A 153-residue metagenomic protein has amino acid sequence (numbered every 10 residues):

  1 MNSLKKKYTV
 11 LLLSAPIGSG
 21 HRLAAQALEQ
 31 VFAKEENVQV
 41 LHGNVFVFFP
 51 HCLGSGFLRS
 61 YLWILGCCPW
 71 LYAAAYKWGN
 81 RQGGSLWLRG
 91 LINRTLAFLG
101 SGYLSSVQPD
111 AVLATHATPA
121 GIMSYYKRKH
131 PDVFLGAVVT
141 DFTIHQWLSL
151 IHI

Functional and structural regions predicted by a protein language model:
K5-V10: Extreme N-terminal starter segment of soluble prokaryotic enzymes
A15, V45, T140: Cofactor-binding loop segments of dinucleotide-utilizing enzymes, especially the Rossmann-like FAD- and NAD(P)+-binding
A15-A24: A short, glycine/small-residue-rich beta-strand->loop->alpha-helix junction that serves as a flexible
H21, P50, A120-I122, I144-Q146: Short, well-ordered alpha-helical microsegments
A27-V107: Conserved N-terminal ligand/cofactor-binding loop architecture of enzyme catalytic domains
A111-H116, A120, S124-D141: Active-site proximal beta-strand in glycosyltransferases
I151-I153: Conserved small/polar residues in nucleotide/adenosyl-binding loops
